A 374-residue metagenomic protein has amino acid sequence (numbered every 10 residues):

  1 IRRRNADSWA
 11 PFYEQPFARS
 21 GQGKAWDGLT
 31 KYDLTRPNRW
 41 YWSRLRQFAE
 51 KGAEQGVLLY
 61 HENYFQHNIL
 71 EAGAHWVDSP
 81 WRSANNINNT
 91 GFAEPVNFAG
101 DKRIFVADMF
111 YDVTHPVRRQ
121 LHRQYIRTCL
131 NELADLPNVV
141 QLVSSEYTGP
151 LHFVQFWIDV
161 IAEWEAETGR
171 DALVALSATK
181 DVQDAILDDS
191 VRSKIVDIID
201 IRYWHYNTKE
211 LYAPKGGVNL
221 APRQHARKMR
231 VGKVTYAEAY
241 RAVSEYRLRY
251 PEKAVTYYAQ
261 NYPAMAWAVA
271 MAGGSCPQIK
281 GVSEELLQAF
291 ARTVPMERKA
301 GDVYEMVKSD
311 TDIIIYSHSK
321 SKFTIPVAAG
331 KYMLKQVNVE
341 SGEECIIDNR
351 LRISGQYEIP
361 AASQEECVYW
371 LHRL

Functional and structural regions predicted by a protein language model:
I1-I198: Active-site mouth of glycoside hydrolases
R2-R3, Y147, H205, N261 (+2 more regions): Flexible, active-site-proximal loop/turn residues at the rims of small-molecule/cofactor binding pockets and catalytic
K24-W26, I104-F110, Q120, V218-Q224 (+3 more regions): Generic detector of short, locally flexible boundary/turn motifs and exposed helical patches
E62, I201, I279: Short beta-strand and adjacent tight-turn residues that come in two discontinuous sequence segments and form the edges
N68-I69, T148-P150, V182-D184, N207-T208 (+3 more regions): Flexible loop/turn segments at secondary-structure boundaries
H152-F156, E163-Q260: Glycoside hydrolase catalytic-domain groove-lining segments
R223-A237, R241-R350, Q356-L374: Aromatic- and carboxylate-lined catalytic core of secreted/periplasmic carbohydrate-active enzymes
